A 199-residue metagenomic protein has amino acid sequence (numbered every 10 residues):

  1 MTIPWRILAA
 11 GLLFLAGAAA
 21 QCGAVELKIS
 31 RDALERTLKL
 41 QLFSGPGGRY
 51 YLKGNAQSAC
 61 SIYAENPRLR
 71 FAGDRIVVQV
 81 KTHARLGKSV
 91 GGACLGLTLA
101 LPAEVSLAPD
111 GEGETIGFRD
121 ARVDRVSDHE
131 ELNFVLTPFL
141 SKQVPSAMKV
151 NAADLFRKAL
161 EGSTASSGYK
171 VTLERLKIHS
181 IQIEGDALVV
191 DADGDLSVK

Functional and structural regions predicted by a protein language model:
M1-A9: Bacterial N-terminal signal peptides that target proteins for export
A9-G17: Bacterial N-terminal signal peptides
C22-K199: Extracellular/lumenal and peripheral-membrane lipid-interaction modules
